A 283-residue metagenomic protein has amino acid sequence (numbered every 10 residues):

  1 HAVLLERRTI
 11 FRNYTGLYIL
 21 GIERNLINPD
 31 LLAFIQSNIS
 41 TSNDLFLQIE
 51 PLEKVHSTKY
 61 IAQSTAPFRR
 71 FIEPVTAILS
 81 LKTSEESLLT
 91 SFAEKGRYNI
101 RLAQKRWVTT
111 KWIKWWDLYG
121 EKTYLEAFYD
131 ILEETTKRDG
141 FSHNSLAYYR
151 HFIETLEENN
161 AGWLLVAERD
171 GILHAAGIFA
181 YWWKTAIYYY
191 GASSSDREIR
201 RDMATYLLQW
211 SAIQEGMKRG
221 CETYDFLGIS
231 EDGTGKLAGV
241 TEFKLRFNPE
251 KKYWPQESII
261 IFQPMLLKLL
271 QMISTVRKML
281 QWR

Functional and structural regions predicted by a protein language model:
H1-R12, K54-H56, Y60-I199: A conserved beta-strand-loop-helix scaffold within acyl/acetyltransferase catalytic domains
R7-R12, A62-E86, E222-R283: Active-site/acyl-donor-binding loops of N-acyltransferases
L17-L26, M203: The substrate-binding groove and active-site-proximal loops of carbohydrate-active enzymes, especially glycoside
I22, L26, S37, D44 (+1 more regions): Short, basic, low-complexity termini and linkers enriched in Ser/Thr/Gly/Pro that act as targeting/leader peptides
R24-N28, K54-H56, L118-G120, E231-K236: Acidic-and-aromatic substrate-binding clefts and catalytic sites of carbohydrate-active enzymes
L32-S37, R150-Q263: Aromatic (often tryptophan-rich) hydrophobic motifs at membrane interfaces
N43-L45, E222: Short acidic/polar active-site loop segments enriched in Thr and Asp
E50-P51: Extended catalytic core of nucleotide-activated donor transferases of GT-like folds
